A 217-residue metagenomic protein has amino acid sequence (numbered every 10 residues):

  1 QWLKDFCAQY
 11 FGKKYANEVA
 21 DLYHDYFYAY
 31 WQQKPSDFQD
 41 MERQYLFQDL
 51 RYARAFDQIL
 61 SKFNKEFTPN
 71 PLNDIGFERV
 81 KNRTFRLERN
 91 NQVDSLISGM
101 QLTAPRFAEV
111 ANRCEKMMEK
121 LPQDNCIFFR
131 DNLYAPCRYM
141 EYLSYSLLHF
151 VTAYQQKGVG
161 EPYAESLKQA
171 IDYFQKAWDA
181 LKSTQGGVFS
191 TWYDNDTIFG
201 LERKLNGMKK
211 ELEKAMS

Functional and structural regions predicted by a protein language model:
Q1-S217: Substrate-binding groove of N-acetylhexosamine-processing glycoside hydrolases
